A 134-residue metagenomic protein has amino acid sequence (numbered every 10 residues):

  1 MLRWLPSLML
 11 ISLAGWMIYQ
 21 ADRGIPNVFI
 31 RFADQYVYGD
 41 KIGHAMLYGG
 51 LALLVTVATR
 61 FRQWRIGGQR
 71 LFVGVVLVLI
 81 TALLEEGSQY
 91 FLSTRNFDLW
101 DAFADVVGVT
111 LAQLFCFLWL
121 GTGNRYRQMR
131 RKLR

Functional and structural regions predicted by a protein language model:
M1-R60, G74: "…centered on the first transmembrane helix and the immediately adjacent amphipathic helix/loop
M9-I18, L71-Y90, V106: Small-polar-interrupted transmembrane alpha-helices in polytopic inner-membrane proteins
P26-R31, A82-T110: Interfacial helix-loop-helix junctions of multi-pass membrane proteins
F32-G39, G67-Q69, W100, A104: Juxtamembrane helix-capping/reentrant segments at transmembrane boundaries
L47-R62, V107-G123: Membrane-interfacial alpha-helical segments at the cytosolic side of multi-pass membrane proteins
A58-I66, F91, R95, L99 (+2 more regions): Membrane-interface elements of multi-pass transporters and channels
Q63-V76, K132: Internal alpha-helical transmembrane segments of multi-pass membrane proteins
R127-R134: Short, highly charged, low-complexity non-transmembrane loops/tails of multi-pass membrane proteins
